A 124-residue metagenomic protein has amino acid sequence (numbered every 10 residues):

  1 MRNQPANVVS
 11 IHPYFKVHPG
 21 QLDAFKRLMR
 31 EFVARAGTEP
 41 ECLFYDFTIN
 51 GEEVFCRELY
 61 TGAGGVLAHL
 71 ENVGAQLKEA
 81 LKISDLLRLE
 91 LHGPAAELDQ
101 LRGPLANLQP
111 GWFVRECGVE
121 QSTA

Functional and structural regions predicted by a protein language model:
M1-V54, T61-E71, K82-A124: Short S/T/G/P-rich N-terminal loop/turn motif that feeds into the first structured element of a domain
G74-K78: A short, acidic, amphipathic alpha-helical segment used as a generic capping/interface helix at domain edges
